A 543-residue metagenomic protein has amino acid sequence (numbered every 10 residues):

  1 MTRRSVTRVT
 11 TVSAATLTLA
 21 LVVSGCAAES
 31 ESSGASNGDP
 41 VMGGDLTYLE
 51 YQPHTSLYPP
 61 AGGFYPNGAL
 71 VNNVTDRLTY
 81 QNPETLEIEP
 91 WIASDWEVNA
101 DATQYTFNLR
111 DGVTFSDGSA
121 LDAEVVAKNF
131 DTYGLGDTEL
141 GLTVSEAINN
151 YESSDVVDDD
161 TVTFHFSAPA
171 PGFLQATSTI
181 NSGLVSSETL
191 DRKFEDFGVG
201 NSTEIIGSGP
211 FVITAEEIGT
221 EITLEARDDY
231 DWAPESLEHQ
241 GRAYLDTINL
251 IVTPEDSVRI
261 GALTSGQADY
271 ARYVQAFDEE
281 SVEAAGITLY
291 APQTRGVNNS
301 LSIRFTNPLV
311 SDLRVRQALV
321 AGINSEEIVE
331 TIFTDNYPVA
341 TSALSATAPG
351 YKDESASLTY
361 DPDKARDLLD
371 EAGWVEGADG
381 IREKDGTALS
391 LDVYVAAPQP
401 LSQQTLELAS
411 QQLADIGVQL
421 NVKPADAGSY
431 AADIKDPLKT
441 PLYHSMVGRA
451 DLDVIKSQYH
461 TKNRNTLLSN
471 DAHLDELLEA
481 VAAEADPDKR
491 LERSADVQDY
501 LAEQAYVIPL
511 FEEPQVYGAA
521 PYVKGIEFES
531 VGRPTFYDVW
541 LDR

Functional and structural regions predicted by a protein language model:
L49-A100, D131, I206: N-terminal lobe/hinge region of extracytoplasmic solute-binding protein
D95-E139, V157, T163, L309-S311: Aromatic- and charge-enriched surface segment that lines or borders ligand/interaction sites
L135-L140, S154, T214-E225, N249-N307 (+4 more regions): Extracellular/periplasmic solute-recognition and catalytic clefts
S145-D191, P210-E217: Surface-exposed binding/hinge segments that line and control ligand-binding clefts or catalytic entry sites
T179-R242, T247, P362-D363, D367: Gly/Pro-rich hinge or "lid" segments in bacterial periplasmic/extracellular proteins
V199, Y230-S281, S410, Q419-N421 (+1 more regions): Ligand-site clamp/hinge motif
F211, R304, V339-A378, A397-Q403: Structural transition elements
E217-E221, I323-K352, A356, L401-S410 (+1 more regions): Detector for C-terminal structural segments
